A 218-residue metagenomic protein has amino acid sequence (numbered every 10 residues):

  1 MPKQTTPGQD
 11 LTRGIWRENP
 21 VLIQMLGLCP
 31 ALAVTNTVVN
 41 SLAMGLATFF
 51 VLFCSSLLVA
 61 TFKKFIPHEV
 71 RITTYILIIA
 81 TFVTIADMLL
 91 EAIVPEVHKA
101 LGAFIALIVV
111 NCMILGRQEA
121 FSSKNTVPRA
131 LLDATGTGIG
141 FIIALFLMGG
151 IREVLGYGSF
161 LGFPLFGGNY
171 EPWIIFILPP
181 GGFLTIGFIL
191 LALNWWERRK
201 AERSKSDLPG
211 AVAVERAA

Functional and structural regions predicted by a protein language model:
M1-T12, R198-A218: Intrinsically disordered, low-complexity non-transmembrane regions of multi-pass membrane transporters
D10-R13, A60-K64, R129-T137: Short amphipathic alpha-helical coupling elements at transmembrane boundaries
L28-L32, T48-F49, F53, A80-D87 (+3 more regions): Hydrophobic core segments of alpha-helical transmembrane domains in multi-pass membrane transport and ion-translocation
V38-C54, T74, H98-V109: Structural signature of hydrophobic alpha-helical transmembrane segments
S55-H68, L115-N125: C-terminal ends of transmembrane helices
I66-I79, A100-A106, A130-D133, D207: Cytoplasmic-side transmembrane-helix entry/capping segments in multi-pass membrane proteins
I85-L101: Transmembrane alpha-helix boundary signature
G158-I177: Short, membrane-exposed interhelical loops at transmembrane-helix boundaries
